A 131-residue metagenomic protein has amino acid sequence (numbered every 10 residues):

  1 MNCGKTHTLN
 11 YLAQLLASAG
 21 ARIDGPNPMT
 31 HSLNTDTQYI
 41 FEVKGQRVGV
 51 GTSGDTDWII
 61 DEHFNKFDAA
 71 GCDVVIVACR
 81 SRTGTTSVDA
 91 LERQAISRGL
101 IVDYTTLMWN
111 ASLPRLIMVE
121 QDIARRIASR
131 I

Functional and structural regions predicted by a protein language model:
M1-A19: Glycine-rich phosphate-binding P-loop
K5, T52-I60, L116-A124: Phosphate/oxyanion-binding active-site loops and adjacent basic polyanion-contact surfaces
H7-Y11, D61, T85-A90: A short acidic (Asp/Glu
S18-I23, L100: Short glycine-aromatic motifs
A21-R82: Conserved nucleotide-sensing/catalytic segment adjacent to the nucleotide-binding pocket in NTP-handling enzymes
V74-I131: Replace "adjacent to P-loop NTPase cores in ATP/GTP-dependent enzymes" with "adjacent to NTP-binding cores
